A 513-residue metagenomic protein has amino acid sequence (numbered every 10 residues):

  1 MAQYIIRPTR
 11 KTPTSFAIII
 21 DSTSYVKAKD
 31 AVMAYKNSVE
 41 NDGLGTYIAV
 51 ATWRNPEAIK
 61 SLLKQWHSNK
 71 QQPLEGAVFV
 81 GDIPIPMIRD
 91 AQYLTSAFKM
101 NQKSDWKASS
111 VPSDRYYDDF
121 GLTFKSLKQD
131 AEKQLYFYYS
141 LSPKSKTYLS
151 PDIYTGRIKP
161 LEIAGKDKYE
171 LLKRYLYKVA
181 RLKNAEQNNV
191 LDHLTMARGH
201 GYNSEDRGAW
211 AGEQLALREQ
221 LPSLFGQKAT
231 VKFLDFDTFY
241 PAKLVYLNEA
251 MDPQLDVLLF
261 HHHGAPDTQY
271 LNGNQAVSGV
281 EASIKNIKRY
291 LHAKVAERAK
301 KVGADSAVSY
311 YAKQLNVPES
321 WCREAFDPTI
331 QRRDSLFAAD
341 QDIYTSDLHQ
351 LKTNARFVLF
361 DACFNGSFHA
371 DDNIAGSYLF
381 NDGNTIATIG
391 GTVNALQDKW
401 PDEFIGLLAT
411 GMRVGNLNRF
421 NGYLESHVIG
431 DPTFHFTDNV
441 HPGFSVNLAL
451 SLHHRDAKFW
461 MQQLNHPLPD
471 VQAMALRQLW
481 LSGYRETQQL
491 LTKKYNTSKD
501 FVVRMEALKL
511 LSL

Functional and structural regions predicted by a protein language model:
M1-L513: Cysteine-dependent hydrolase recognition
